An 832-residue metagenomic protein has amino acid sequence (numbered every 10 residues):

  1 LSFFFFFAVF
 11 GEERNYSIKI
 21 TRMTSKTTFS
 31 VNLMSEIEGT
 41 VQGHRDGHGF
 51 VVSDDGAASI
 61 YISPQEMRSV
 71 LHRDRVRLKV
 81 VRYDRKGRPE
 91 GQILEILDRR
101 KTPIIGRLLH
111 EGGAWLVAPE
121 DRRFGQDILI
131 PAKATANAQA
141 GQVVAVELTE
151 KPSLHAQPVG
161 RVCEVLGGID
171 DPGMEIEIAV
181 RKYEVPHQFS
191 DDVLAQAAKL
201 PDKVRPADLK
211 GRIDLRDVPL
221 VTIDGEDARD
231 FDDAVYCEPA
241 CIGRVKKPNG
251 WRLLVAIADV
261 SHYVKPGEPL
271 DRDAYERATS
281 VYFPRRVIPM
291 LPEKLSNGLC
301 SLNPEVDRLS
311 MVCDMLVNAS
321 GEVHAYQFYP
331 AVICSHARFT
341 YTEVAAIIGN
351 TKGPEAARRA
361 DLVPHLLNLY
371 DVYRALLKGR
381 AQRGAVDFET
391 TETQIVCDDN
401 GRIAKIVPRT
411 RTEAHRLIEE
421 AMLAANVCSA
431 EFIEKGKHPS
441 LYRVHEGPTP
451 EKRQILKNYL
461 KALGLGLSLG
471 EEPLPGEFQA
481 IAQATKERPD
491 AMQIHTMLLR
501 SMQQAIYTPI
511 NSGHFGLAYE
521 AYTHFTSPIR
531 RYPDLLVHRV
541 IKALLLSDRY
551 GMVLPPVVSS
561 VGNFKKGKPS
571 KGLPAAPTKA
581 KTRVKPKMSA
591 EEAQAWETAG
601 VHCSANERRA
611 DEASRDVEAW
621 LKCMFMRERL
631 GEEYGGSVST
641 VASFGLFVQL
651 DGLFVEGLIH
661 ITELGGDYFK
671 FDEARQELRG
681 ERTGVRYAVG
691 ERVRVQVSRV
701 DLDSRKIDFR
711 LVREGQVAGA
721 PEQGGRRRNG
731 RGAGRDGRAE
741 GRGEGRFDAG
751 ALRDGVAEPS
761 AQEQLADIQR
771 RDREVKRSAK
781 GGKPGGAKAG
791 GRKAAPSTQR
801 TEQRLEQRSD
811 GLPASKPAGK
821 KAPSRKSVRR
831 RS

Functional and structural regions predicted by a protein language model:
L1-V9, E13-H48, V52, A58 (+8 more regions): Intrinsically disordered, low-complexity mixed-charge segments
E12, Y16-R252, S261-V306, R338 (+3 more regions): Charge-lined substrate channels and their catalytic hotspots, especially those that engage the 3′ end of RNA
D46, G56-A57, G112, A258 (+4 more regions): A generic structural motif
A58-S63, F124-I130, F654-F671, G719-E722: A short macromolecule-binding patch
G91, T149-K151, A156, T351-D371 (+3 more regions): A short, charged
P119, N318, D398, D667-Q676 (+2 more regions): Acidic/polar residues at beta-strand termini and the immediately following turn/coil
A145, K151, I178-P186, D192-G665 (+9 more regions): Electropositive polyanion-binding surfaces
